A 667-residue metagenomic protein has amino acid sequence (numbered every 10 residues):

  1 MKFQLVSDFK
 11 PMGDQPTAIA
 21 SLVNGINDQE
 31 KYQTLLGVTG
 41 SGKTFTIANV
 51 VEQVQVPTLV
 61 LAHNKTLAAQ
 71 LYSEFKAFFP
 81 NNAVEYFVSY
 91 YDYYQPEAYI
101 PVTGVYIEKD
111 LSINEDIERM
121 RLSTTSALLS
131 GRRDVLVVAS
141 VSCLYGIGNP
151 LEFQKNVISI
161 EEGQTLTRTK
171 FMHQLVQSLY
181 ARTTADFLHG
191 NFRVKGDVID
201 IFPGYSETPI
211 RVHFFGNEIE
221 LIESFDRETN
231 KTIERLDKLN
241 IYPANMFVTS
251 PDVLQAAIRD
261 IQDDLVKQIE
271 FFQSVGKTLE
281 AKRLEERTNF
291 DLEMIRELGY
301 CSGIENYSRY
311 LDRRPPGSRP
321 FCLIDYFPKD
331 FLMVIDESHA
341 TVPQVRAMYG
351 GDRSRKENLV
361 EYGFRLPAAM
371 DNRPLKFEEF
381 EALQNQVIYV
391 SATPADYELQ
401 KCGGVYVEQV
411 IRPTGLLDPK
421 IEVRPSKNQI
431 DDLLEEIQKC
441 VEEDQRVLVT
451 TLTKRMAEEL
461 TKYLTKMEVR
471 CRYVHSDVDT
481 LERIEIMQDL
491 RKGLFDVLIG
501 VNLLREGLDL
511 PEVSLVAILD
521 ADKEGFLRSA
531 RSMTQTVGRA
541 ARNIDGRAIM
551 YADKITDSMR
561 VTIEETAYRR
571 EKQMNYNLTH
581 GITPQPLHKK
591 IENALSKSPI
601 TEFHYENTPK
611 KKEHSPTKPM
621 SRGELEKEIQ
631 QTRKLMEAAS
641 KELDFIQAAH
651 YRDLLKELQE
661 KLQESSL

Functional and structural regions predicted by a protein language model:
M1-K2, K439, N575, T579-H650 (+1 more regions): Acidic, low-complexity intrinsically disordered tails
M1-P599, M636: ASCE RecA-like P-loop NTPase motor cores that couple ATP hydrolysis to mechanical translocation on nucleic acids
